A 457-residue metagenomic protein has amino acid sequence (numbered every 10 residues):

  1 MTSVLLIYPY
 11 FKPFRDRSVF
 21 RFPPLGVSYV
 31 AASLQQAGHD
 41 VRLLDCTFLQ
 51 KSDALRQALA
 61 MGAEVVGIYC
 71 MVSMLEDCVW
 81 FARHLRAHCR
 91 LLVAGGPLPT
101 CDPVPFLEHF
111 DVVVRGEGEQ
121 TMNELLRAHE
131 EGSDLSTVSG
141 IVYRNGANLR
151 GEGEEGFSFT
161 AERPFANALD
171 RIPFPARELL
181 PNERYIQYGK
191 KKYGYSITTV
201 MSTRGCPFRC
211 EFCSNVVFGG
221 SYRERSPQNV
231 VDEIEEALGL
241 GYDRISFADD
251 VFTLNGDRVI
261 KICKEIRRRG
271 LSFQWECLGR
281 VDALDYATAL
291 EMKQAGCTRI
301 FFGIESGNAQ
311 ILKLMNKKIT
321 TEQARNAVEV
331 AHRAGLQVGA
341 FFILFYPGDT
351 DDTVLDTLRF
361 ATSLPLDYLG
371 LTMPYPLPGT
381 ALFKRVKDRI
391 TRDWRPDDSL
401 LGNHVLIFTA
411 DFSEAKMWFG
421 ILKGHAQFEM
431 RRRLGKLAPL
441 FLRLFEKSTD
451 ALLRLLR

Functional and structural regions predicted by a protein language model:
T2-P13, V142, E155-S158, Q337 (+1 more regions): C-terminal accessory regions of radical SAM enzymes
T2-V231, G239: Acidic, low-complexity intrinsically disordered segments
T47, L98, A248-N255, R280-V281 (+2 more regions): Short, solvent-exposed turn/loop segments enriched in Gly/Ser/Thr/Pro and often Arg
V104-E108, T288, G348-T362: Catalytic cores of alpha/beta
E152-E155, P175-G339, R359: Radical SAM [4Fe-4S] cluster-binding motif and immediate context
R280, G307-N316, V328-T353, T372-P378 (+1 more regions): Conserved strand-turn element in the central/C-terminal portion of the radical SAM core barrel that lines
